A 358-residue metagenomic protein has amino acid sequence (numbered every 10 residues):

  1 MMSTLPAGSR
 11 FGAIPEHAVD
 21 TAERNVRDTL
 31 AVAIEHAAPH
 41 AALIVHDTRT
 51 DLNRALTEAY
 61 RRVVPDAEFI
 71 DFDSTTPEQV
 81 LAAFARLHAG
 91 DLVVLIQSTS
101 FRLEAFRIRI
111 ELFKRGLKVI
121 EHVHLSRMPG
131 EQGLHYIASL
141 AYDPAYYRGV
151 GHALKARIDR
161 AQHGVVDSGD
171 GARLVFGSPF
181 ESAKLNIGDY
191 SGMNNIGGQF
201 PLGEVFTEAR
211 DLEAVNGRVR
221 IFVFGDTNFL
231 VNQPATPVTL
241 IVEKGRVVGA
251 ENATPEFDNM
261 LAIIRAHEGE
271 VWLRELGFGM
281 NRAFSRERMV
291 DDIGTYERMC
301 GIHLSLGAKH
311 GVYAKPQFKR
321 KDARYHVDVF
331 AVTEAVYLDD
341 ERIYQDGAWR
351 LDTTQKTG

Functional and structural regions predicted by a protein language model:
M1-F229, Q233-A235, A335-G358: Active-site bordering "gate/hinge" segments that shape substrate access to catalytic or cofactor-binding pockets
V45-D47, F222, E243, A250 (+1 more regions): Generic beta-strand/beta-sheet core signal
V64, A161, V242, V247-G249 (+2 more regions): A broad structural signal for short, well-ordered beta-strand segments within beta-sheet-rich domains
D159, G169, L212-A214, G269-V271 (+2 more regions): A generic structural signal for short, non-catalytic loop/turn and secondary-structure boundary residues
Q233, G249-K315: Dual-mode signal for accessory low-complexity, basic/Gly-rich regions
T236-E251, A335-V336: Active-site and channel-lining beta-strand-loop segments that bind or position nucleotide-derived/phosphorylated
M289-D291, T295-T357: Internal helix-turn-beta structural module
